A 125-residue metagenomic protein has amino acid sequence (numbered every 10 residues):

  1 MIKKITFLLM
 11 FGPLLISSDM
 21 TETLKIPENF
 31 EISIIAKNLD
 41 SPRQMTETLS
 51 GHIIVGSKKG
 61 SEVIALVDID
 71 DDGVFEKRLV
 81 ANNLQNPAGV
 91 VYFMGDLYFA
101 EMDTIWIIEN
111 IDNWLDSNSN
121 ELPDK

Functional and structural regions predicted by a protein language model:
I2-L14: Sec-dependent N-terminal signal peptides
S18-K125: Beta-propeller domains with acidic blade repeats across secreted/periplasmic ectodomains and cytosolic WD/CNH propellers
